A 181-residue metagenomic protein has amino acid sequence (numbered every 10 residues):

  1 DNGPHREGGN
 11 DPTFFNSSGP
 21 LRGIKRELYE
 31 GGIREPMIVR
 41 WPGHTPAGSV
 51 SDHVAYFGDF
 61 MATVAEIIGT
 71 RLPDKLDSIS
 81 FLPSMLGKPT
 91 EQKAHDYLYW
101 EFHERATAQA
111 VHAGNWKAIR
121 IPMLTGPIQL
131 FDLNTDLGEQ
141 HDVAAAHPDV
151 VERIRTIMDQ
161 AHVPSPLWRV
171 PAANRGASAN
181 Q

Functional and structural regions predicted by a protein language model:
N2-G3: Active-site metal-binding loops of divalent metal-dependent hydrolases
R6-G8, P12-E30, T45-S49, H53-L133 (+1 more regions): C-terminal cap/loop subdomain of S1 sulfatases and analogous C-terminal strand-loop tails that border
R34-E35: Catalytic cores of eukaryotic secretory-pathway lumenal/extracellular enzymes that build and remodel glycoconjugates
V39-P42: Conserved nucleotide-sugar donor-binding and metal-coordinating catalytic region shared by glycosyltransferases
F60, A106-T107, A113, A118 (+2 more regions): Long, internal low-complexity/basic segments
